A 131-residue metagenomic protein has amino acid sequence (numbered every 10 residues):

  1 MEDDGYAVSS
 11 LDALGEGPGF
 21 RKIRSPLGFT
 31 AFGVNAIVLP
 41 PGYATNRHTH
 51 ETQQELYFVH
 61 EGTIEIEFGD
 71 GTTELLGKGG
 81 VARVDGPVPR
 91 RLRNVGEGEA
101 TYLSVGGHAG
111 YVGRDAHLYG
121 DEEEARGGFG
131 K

Functional and structural regions predicted by a protein language model:
M1-F32, N46, D115-K131: A short, N-terminal "cap"/entry segment at the start of jelly-roll beta-barrel domains of the cupin/DSBH fold
R24-G33, Y43-L56, D70: A short beta-loop-beta micro-motif enriched in histidine and acidic residues
A36-P40, T49-I66, V105-H108: Short, conserved beta-strand element in jelly-roll/cupin
T45, Q54, I64, E74 (+1 more regions): Glycine-centered loop/turn positions within well-structured domains that cap or flank conserved ligand/cofactor-binding
R47, I66-E67, V84, R90-G96: Short beta-strand His + acidic residue motifs that chelate non-heme Fe in jelly-roll/DSBH and cupin folds
T52, T72, V88-P89, G98 (+1 more regions): A generic "binding-loop/recognition-motif" signal
D70-P87: Short acidic-glycine-tyrosine-enriched beta hairpin
R93-K131: Double-stranded beta-helix
